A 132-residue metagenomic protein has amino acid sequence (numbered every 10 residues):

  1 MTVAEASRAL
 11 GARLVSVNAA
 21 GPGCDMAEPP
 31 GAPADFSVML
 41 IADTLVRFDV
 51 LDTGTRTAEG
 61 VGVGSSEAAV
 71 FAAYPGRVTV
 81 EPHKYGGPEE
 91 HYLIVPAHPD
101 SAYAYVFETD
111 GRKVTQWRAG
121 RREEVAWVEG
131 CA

Functional and structural regions predicted by a protein language model:
T2-I41, E67-K113, A119: A cross-family detector of function-defining hotspots
T44-G54: Acidic/histidine-rich, surface-exposed loop or edge segments in extracytoplasmic proteins
R47, T115-Q116: A sequence-level detector of short linear motifs
D52, G111, R121-E123: Non-catalytic surface loops within mature trypsin-like serine protease
G54-V61: Second-shell loop/turn segments in exported
G64: Aromatic- and charge-enriched surface segment that lines or borders ligand/interaction sites
A119-A132: Short, low-complexity, Pro/Ser/Thr/Gly-rich segments in the mature regions of secreted, periplasmic
